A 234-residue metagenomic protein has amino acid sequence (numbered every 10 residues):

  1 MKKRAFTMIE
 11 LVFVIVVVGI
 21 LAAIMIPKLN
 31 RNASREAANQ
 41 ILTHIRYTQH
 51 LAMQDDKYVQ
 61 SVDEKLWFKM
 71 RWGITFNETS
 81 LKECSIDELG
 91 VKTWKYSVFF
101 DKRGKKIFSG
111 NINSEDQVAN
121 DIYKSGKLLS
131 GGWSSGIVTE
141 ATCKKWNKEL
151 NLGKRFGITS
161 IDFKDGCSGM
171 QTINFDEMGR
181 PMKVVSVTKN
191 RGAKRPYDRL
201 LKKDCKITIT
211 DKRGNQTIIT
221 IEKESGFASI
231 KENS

Functional and structural regions predicted by a protein language model:
M1, L66-F68, L201: A short catalytic or substrate-binding loop motif that flags glycine-/basic-rich loops and adjacent residues that bind
M1-L29, A33: N-terminal single-pass transmembrane signal-anchor helix
L11, F68, G169: Exposed loop/turn and edge beta-strand positions of beta-sandwich/beta-sheet ligand-binding modules
A33-A38, Q216, A228-S229: Polybasic/polar functional segments that serve as interface/processing modules
A33-L66: Membrane-proximal N-terminal amphipathic helix
D55-V98: Short, glycine/small-hydrophobic-rich surface segments
W94-T220, K231-S234: Intrinsically disordered, low-complexity regions enriched in Pro/Ser/Thr/Gly and acidic residues
